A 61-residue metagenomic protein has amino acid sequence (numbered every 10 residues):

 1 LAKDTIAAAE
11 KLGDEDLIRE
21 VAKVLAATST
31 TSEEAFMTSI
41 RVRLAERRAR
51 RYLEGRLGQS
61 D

Functional and structural regions predicted by a protein language model:
L1-E15: N-terminal acidic leader/helix
D4, V24, T31, R51: Solvent-exposed, charged/polar functional surfaces in cytosolic regulatory/catalytic domains
A7, K11, A27-E34: General structural signal for alpha-helix termini and helix-helix connectors
K11, Y52, R56, D61: Long, contiguous binding/interaction regions
D14-T28: A short, structured beta-strand/loop element
E15, A35, Q59-S60: Short, polar/charged, Gly/Pro-enriched helix-capping and turn/loop motifs at alpha-helix termini and inter-helix linkers
S32-A49, L53-G55: Short, charged early-sequence alpha-helical segments and their helix-coil boundaries
